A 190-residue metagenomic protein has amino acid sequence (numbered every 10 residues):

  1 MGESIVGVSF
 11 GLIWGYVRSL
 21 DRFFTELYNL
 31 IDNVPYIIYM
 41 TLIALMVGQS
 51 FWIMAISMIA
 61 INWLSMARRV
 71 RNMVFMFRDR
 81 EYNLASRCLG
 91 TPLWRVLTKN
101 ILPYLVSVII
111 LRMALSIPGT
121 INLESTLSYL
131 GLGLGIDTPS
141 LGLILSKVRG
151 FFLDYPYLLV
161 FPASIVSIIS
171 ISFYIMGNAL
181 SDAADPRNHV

Functional and structural regions predicted by a protein language model:
M1, E26-L30, L42, A55-A60 (+5 more regions): Residue-level signature of the transmembrane alpha-helical core of multi-pass small-molecule transporters
M1-V6, W94-T126, F173: Transmembrane alpha-helices
G2-G7, L12-M76: Generic hydrophobic transmembrane alpha-helix motif, especially the helices
E3, M40-L45, Y129, L141-G177: Hydrophobic alpha-helical transmembrane segments of polytopic membrane proteins
R18, V47, F51, A60-I61 (+4 more regions): C-terminal transmembrane helix and the adjacent membrane-cytosol boundary/short C-terminal tail of inner/organellar
R18-D21, T25, R78-D79, N83-L111: Amphipathic cytosolic juxtamembrane alpha-helices at the membrane-cytosol interface of multi-pass membrane transporters
R22-D32, I43, N72, L84 (+3 more regions): Short amphipathic alpha-helical coupling elements at transmembrane boundaries
T41-L42, S50-I59, I109-L143: Non-cytoplasmic
